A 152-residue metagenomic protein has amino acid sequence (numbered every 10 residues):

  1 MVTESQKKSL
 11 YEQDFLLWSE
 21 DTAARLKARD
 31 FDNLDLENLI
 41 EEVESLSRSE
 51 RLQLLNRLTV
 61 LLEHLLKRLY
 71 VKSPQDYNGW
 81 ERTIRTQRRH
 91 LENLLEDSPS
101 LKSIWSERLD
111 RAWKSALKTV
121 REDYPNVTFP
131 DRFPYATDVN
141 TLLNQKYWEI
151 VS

Functional and structural regions predicted by a protein language model:
M1-T59, E63-S152: Surface/interface-facing alpha-helical segments and adjacent flexible terminal/loop regions used for partner/assembly
